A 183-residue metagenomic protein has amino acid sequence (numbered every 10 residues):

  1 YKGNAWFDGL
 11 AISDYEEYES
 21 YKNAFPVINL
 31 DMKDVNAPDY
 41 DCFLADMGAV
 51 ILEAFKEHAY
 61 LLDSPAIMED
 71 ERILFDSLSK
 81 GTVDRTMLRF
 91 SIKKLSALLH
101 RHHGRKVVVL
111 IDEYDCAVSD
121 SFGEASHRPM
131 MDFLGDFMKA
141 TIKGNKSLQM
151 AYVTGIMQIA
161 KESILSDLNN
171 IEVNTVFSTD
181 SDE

Functional and structural regions predicted by a protein language model:
Y1-E183: Phosphate-binding site recognition
